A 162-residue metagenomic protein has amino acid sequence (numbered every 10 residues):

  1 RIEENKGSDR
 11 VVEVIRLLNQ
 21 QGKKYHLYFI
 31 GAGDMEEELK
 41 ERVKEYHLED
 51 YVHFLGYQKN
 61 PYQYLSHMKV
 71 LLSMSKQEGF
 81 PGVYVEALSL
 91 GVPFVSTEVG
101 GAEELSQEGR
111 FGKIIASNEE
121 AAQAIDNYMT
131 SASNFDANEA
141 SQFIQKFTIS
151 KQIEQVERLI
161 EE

Functional and structural regions predicted by a protein language model:
R1-Q20, L27, D34-K40, G82: A conserved mid-protein helix/loop that constitutes part of the nucleotide-sugar donor-binding site
K40-G56: Nucleotide-activated donor-binding/catalytic signature segment of Leloir-type glycosyltransferases, i.e., the conserved
Y57, K76: Aromatic "clamp/platform" in nucleotide-sugar-dependent glycosyltransferases that forms part of the donor/acceptor
V70-L72: A short hydrophobic beta-strand element within the catalytic core of glycosyltransferases that build diverse glycans
E86, V99-G109, K113-I114: Short acidic/histidine- and often glycine-rich active-site loop of Leloir-type glycosyltransferases that engages
P93-S96: Short hydrophobic beta-strand element within catalytic cores of glycosyltransferases and related nucleotide-activated
E108-E119, N127-S133: Conserved acidic donor-binding segment of nucleotide-sugar-dependent glycosyltransferases
S133-E161: A charged, aromatic-enriched C-terminal amphipathic alpha-helix characteristic of glycosyltransferases across folds
